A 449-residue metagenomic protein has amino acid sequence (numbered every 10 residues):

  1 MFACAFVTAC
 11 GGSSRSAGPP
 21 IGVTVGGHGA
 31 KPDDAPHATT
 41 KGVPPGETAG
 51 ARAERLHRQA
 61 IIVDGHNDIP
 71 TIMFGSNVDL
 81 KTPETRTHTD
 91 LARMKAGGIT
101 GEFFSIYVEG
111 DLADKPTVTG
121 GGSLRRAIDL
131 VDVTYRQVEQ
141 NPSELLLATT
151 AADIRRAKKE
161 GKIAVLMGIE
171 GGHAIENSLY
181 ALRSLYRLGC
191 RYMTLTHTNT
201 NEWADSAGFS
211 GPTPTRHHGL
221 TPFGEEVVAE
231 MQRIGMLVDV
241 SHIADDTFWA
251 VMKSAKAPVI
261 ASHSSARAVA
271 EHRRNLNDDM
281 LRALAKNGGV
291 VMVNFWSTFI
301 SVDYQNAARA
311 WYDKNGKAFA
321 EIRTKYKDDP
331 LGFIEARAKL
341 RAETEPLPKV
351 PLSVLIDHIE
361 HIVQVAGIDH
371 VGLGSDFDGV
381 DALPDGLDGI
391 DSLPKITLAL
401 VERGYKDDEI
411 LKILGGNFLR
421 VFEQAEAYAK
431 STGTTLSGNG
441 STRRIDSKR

Functional and structural regions predicted by a protein language model:
V7-A9: C-terminal motif of bacterial Sec signal peptides marking the signal peptidase cleavage site
G11-H217, E271-R449: N-terminal hydrophobic targeting/anchoring segments and the immediately downstream early-domain regions of hydrolases
S178-L182, G208, T247-A257: Distinct, well-ordered alpha-helical segments
R216-F223, D239-A244, L276: Short, contiguous, pocket-lining structural segments that sit at or immediately flank catalytic/ligand-binding sites
R216-M231, V251-A261, I396: Alpha-helix-loop-beta-strand connector modules within alpha/beta enzyme cores
E226-V240, A244-A250, M280-K286, H361: Substrate-binding cleft of carbohydrate-active enzyme catalytic domains
D245-D246, A266-A268, S297-I300: Short, catalytically relevant binding-site loops at active-site mouths
